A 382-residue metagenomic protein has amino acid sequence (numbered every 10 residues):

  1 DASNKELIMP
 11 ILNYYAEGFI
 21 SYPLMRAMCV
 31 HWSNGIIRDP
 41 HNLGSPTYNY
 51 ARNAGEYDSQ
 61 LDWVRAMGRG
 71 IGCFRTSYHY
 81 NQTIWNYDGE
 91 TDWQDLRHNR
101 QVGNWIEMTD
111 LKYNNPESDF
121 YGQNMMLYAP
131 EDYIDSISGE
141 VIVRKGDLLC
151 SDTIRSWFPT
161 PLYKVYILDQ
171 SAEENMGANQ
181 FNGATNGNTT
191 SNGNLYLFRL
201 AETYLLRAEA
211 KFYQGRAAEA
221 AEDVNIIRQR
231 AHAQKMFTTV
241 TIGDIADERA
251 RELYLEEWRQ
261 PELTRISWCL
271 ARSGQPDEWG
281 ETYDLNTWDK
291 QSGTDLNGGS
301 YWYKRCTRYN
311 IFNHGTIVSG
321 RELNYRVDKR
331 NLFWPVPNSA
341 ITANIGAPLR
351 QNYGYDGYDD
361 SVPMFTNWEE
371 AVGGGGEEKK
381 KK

Functional and structural regions predicted by a protein language model:
D1-D135: An aromatic- and glycine-enriched ligand-binding surface/loop that stacks and positions planar moieties
D1-N49, S171-F181, G187-L197, A221 (+2 more regions): Long, intrinsically disordered, low-complexity segments
E131, G139-S191: Short glycine/proline-rich turn/loop motifs
